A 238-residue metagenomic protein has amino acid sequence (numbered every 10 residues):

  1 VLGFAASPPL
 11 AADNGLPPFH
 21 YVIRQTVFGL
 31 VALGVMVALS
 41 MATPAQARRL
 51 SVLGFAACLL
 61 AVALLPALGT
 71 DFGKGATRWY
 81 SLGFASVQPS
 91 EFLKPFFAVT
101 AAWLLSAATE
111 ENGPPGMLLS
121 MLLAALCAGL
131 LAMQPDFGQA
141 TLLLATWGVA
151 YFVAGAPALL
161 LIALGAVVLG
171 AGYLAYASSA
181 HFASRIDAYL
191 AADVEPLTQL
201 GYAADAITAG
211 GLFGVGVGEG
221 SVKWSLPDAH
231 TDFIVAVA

Functional and structural regions predicted by a protein language model:
V1-P8: Alpha-helical transmembrane segments of multi-pass membrane proteins
A12-Q199, A236: Hydrophobic alpha-helical transmembrane segments of multi-pass inner membrane proteins, especially in bacterial systems
L197-G201, S225-D228: Alpha-helix N-cap/helix-start motif at coil-to-helix transitions, marked by capping-box chemistry
Q199-G216: Extracytoplasmic/periplasmic regions of membrane proteins
G211-A238: Long extracytoplasmic/lumenal interhelical loops at the membrane interface of multi-pass membrane proteins
